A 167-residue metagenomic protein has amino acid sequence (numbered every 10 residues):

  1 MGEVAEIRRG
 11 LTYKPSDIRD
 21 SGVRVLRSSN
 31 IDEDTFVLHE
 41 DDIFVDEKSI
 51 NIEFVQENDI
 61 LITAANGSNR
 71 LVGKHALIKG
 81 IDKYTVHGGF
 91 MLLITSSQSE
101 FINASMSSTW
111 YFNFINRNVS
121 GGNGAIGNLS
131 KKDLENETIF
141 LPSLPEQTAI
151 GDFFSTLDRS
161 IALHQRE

Functional and structural regions predicted by a protein language model:
M1-G10, N136: Non-catalytic DNA-recognition/assembly elements of restriction-modification systems
G2, K14-D46: DNA target-recognition patches
E3, G22, K74, S105 (+2 more regions): Residue-level recognition of specific faces of alpha-helices
P15, Y84-F90, G121-T148: A short glycine-rich beta-alpha junction/loop motif
R27-S28, E47-T109: A short beta-sheet element
D32, G67, S143: Flexible, active-site-proximal loop/turn residues at the rims of small-molecule/cofactor binding pockets and catalytic
T138-E167: Amphipathic alpha-helical segments
